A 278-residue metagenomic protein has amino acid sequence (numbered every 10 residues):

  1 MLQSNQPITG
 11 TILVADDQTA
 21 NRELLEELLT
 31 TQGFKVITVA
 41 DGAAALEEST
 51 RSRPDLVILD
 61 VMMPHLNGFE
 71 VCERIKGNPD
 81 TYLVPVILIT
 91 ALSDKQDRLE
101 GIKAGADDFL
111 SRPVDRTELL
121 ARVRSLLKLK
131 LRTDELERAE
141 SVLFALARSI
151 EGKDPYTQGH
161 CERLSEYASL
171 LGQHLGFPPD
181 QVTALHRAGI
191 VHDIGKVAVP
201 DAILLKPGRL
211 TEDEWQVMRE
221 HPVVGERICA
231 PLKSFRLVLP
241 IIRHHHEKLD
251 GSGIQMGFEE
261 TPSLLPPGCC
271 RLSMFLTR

Functional and structural regions predicted by a protein language model:
M1-L13, E26: Non-catalytic signal-transmission and effector/linker regions of two-component phosphorelay proteins
E23-T31: Charged docking surfaces used in two-component/phosphorelay signaling
G33-A40, E48: Short hydrophobic/Thr-rich beta-strand motif most characteristic of the beta2 strand and flanking loop of CheY-like
S52-V61: Active-site beta3 strand of CheY-like receiver
M63, I75, V86: Receiver (REC) domain active-site loop signature in two-component systems and cognate sites in sensor histidine kinases
G152-R278: Metal-dependent catalytic cores of enzymes that make or break cyclic nucleotides and related phosphoester linkages
